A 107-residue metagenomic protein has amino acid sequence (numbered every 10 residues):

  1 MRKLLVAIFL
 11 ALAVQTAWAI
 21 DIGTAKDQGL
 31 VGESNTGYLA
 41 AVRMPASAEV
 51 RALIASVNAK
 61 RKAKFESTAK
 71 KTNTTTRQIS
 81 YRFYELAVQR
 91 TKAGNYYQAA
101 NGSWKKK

Functional and structural regions predicted by a protein language model:
M1-A19: Classic N-terminal secretory signal peptides
M1-L4, D21, T36, R43 (+2 more regions): Generic, low-specificity signal for short hydrophobic/alpha-helical stretches with a mild N-terminal bias, encompassing
R2-K3, K26, R61, R82: Basic side chains
I8, V50, T68: Generic anion/oxyanion-binding catalytic loop in active/binding sites
I20-A52, S56, T76-K107: Amphipathic, charged alpha-helical segments and their helix-to-coil junctions in extracytoplasmic/peripheral assemblies
I54-A69: Short, well-ordered alpha-helical segments
